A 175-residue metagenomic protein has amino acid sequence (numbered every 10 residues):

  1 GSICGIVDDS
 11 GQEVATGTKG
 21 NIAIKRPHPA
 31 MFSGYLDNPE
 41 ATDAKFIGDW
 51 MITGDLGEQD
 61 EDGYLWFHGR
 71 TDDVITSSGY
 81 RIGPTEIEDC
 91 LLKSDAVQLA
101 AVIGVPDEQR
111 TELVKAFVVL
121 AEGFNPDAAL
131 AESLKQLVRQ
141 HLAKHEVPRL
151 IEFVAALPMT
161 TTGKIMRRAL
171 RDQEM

Functional and structural regions predicted by a protein language model:
G1-I3, G48, T53-G54, Q98 (+1 more regions): Short loop/turn microsegments at loop-to-beta-strand junctions
I3-C4, N21, K115: Conserved beta-strand and immediately adjacent loop positions that scaffold enzyme active sites
V7-D8, T16, T53, Q59 (+1 more regions): Hydrophobic alpha-helical segments, especially N-terminal targeting/anchoring helices
D8-S10, N38, T42, D60 (+1 more regions): Acidic/polar helix N-cap motif
Q12-A44, I82: Conserved ATP/PPi-binding loop(s) of AMP-dependent carboxylate-activating enzymes
N21, Q98-L99, L150: Residues at the N-termini of beta-strands
H28, S33-G34, L56-E146, G163-I165 (+1 more regions): AMP-binding/adenylate-forming catalytic core of the ANL superfamily
I151-T161: Short proline/glycine- and acidic-rich turn/helix-capping motifs at secondary-structure junctions
